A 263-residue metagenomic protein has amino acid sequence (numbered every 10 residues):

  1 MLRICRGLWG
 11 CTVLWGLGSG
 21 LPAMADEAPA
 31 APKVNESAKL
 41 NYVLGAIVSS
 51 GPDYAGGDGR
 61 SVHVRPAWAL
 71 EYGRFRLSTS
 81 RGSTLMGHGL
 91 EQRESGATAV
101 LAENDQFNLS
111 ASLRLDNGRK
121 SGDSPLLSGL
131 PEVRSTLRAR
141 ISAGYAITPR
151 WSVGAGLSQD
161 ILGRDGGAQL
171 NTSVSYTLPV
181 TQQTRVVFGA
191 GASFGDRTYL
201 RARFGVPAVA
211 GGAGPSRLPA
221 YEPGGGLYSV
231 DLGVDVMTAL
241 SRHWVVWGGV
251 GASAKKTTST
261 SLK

Functional and structural regions predicted by a protein language model:
M1-N41: Cleavable N-terminal export/targeting peptides
A25-L77, G82-M86, Q106-N108, R119: Short glycine/proline- and aromatic-enriched beta-strand/turn motifs that initiate or cap beta-hairpins
E27-P29, D160-K263: Outer-membrane beta-barrel transmembrane domain signature
E36, D58-R60, L101, V133-T136 (+2 more regions): Short sequence motifs at beta-strands and strand-loop junctions characteristic of Gram-negative outer-membrane
K39, G73-F75, N104, T148-R150 (+3 more regions): Outer-membrane beta-barrel channels and translocator barrels
L40-A46, P66, L77, F107-A111 (+6 more regions): Transmembrane beta-strands of outer-membrane beta-barrel proteins
I47, A69-E71, V100-L101, S112 (+4 more regions): Transmembrane beta-barrel domains of outer membrane proteins
V48-Y54, Y72-R74, S83-L85, L113-R119 (+4 more regions): Transmembrane beta-strands of outer-membrane beta-barrel pores
